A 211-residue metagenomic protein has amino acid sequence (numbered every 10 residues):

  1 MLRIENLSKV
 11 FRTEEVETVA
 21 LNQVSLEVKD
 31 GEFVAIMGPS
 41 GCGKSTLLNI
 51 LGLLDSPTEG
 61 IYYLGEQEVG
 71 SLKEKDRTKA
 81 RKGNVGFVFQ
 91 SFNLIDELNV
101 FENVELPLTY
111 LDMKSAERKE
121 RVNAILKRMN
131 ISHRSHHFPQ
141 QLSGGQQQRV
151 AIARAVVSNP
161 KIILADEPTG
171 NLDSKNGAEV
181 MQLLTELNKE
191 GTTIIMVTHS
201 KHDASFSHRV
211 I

Functional and structural regions predicted by a protein language model:
L2-V210: ABC family nucleotide-binding domain
